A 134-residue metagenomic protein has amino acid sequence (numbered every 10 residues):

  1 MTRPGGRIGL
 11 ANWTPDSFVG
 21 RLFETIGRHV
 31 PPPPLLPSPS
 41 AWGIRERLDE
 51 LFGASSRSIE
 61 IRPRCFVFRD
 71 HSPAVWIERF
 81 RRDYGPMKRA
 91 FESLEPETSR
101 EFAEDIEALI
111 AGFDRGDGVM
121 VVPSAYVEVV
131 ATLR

Functional and structural regions predicted by a protein language model:
M1-P4: Helix-to-beta-strand junctions that scaffold the AdoMet/dcAdoMet cofactor pocket in Class I SAM-dependent enzymes
R7-P34: Conserved class I S-adenosyl-L-methionine
P37: Mobile active-site "lid"/loop adjacent to the S-adenosyl-L-methionine
S40-R134: Conserved Class I S-adenosyl-L-methionine
